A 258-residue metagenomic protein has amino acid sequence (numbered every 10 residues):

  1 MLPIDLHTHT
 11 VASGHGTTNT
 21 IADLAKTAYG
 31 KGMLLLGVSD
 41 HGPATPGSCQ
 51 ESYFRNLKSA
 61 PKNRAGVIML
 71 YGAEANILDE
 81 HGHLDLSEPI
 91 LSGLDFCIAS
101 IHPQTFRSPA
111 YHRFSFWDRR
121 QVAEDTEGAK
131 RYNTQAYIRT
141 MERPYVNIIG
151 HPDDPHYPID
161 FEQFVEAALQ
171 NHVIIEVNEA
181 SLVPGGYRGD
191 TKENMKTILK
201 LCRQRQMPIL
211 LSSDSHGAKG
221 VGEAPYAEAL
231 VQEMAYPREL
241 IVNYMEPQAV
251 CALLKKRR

Functional and structural regions predicted by a protein language model:
M1-L6, T10, I21, L86-S92 (+2 more regions): Charged catalytic cores and adjacent phosphate/nucleic-acid-binding surfaces used for phosphate/nucleic-acid chemistry
D5, M33-G42: Short, conserved active-site loops that position catalytic residues or coordinate cofactors/metal ions across diverse
T8, D40-G42, A75, I101-P103 (+2 more regions): Active-site metal-binding loops of divalent metal-dependent hydrolases
A12-G16: Short N-terminal binding/cap micro-motifs at the start of the first secondary-structure element
T20-L36, N56-R64: Alpha-helical scaffold segments that flank or form the walls of functional sites
L35-G37, L70, E176, L210: A structural signal for isolated positions on well-ordered beta-strands in alpha/beta enzyme cores
D40-E51, P184: Glycine-rich, proline-tolerant flexible connector loops at the mouths of alpha/beta enzymes
S48-V177, Q232-M234, L254-R258: Extended substrate/RNA-proximal surfaces in nucleic-acid metabolism proteins
